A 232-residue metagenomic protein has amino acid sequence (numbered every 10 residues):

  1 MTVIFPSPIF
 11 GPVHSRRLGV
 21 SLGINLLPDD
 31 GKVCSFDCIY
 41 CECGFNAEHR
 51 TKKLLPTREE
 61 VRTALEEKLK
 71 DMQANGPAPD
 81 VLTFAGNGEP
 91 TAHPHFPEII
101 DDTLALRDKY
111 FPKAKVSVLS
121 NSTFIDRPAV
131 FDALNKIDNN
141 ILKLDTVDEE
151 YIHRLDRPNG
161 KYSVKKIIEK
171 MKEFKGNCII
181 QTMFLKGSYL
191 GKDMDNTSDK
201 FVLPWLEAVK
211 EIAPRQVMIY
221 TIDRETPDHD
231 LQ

Functional and structural regions predicted by a protein language model:
T2-L26: Short, charged low-complexity linear segments at domain edges
R17-E60: Canonical Radical SAM [4Fe-4S] cluster-binding loop centered on the CxxxCxxC motif and its immediate flanking residues
S21-G23, V81, I141, I179: Short hydrophobic-acidic sequence motifs that mark active-site Asp/Glu residues
I24, T63-D71, I99-L106, L206: Short, well-ordered amphipathic alpha-helices
G44-V81, P94-E98: Conserved alpha-helical substructure of the radical SAM core
L82-N87: Short glycine-rich or small-residue beta-strand-to-loop segments that form or flank ligand, phosphate, metal/Fe-S
A92-L231: Conserved AdoMet/S-adenosylmethionine-binding subsite of the radical SAM
